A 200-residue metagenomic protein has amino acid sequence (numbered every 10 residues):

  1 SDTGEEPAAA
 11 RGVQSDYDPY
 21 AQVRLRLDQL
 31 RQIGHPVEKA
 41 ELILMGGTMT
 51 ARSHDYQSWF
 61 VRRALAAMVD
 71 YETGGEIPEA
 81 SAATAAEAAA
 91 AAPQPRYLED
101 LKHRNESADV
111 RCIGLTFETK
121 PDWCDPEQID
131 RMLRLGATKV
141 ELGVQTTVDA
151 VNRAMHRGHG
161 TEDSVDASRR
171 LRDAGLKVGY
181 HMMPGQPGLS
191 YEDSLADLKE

Functional and structural regions predicted by a protein language model:
S1: Local cysteine-cluster metal-coordination motifs and their immediate loop/turn environment, predominantly Fe-S cluster
G4-Q22, G47-L65, E76-G179, M183-E200: Conserved non-cysteine loop/helix-boundary elements of the Radical SAM core domain that shape
P19-H35: Alpha-helical scaffold segments that flank or form the walls of functional sites
P36-V37, G175: Generic hydrophobic-segment detector
E38-A40, I113: Core residues of folded domains in eukaryotic genome-function proteins
I43: OB-fold/S1-family RNA-binding modules
